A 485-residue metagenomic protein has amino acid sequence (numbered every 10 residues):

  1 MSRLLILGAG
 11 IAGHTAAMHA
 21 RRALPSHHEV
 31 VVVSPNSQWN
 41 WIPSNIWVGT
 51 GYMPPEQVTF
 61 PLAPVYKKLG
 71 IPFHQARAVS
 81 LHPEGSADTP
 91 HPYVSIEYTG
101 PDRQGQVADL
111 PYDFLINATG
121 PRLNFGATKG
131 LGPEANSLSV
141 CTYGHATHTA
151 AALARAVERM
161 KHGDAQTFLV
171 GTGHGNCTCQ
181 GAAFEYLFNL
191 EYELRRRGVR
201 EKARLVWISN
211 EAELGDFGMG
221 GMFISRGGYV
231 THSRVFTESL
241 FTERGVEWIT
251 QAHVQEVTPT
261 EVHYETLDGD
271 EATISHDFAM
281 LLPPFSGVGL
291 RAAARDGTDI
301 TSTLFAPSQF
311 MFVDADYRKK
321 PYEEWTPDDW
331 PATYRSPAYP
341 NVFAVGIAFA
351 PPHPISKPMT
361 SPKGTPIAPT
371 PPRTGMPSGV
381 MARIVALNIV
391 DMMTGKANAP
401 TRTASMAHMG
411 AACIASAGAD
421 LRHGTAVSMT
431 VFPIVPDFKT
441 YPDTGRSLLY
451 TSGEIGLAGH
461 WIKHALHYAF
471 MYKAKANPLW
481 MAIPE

Functional and structural regions predicted by a protein language model:
S2-Q75, H174-G228, A482: Beta1-alpha1 glycine-rich phosphate/pyrophosphate-binding loop at the start of Rossmann-like nucleotide-binding domains
R21-R22, S26, G100-A108, Y112-D113 (+4 more regions): Short amphipathic alpha-helices and their capping/turn segments at secondary-structure boundaries
V31-P35, Y112, I116, T167-G173 (+4 more regions): Extended hydrophobic secondary-structure segments that form protein cores and membrane-embedded regions
K68-I96, E191-D316, P321-Y322, A397: A Rossmann-like FAD-binding core segment of flavoenzymes
H74-E185, N189-G198, M280: FAD-binding core/adjacent interface of flavoenzyme oxidoreductases
N124, P133-D164, D277, L282-S378: FAD-site-proximal beta/loop scaffold in flavoenzymes
A150, A154-Q251, A368-A411: Rossmann-like dinucleotide-binding core of oxidoreductases
T374, M381-E485: C-terminal, flexible cofactor-proximal segment of oxidoreductases
